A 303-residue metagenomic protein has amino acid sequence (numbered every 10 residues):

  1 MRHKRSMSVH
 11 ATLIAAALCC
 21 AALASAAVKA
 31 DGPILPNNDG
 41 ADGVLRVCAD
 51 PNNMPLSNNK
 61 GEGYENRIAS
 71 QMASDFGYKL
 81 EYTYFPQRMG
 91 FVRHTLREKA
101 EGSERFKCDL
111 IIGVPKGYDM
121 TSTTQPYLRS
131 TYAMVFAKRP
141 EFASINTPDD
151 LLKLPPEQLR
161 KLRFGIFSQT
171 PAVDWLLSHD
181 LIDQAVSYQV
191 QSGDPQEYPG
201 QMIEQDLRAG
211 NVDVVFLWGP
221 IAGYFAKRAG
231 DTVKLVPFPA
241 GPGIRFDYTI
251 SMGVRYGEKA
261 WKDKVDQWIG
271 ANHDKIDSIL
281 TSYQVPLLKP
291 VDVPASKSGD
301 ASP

Functional and structural regions predicted by a protein language model:
A11-A22: Bacterial N-terminal signal peptides
V28-G32, F167-Q184, D266-P303: Ligand-binding clefts/hinges and TM-proximal coupling segments of bilobed small-molecule sensing domains
V28-V114, Y118, G193-E197, A209 (+1 more regions): Extracytoplasmic small-molecule ligand-binding "clamshell" domains of the periplasmic binding protein/Venus flytrap
D50-P51, R129-A133, E141-F142, K227-I269 (+1 more regions): Periplasmic-binding protein-like
Y64, I68, Y256-K275, I279: Short amphipathic alpha-helical coupling segments at ligand-binding clamshell hinges and other catalytic/signaling
A69-K79, T83, P148, P155-Q158 (+3 more regions): Ligand-binding cleft/hinge of the Venus flytrap
Y78, P115-M120, T124-V173: A conserved helix-loop-strand patch within extracytoplasmic ligand-binding domains of the periplasmic binding
G90-F91, E104-T121, R208-F246: A ligand-binding cleft/hinge motif common to bilobed small-molecule-binding domains
